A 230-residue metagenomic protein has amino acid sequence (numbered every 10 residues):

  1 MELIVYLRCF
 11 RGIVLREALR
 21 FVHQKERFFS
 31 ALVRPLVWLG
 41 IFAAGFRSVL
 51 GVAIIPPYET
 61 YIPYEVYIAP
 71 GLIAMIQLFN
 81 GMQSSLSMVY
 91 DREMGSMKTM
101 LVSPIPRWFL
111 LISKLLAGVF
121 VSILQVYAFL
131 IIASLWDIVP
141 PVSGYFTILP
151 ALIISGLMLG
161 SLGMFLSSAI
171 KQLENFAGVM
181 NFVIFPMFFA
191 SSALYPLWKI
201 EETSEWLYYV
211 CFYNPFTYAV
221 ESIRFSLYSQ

Functional and structural regions predicted by a protein language model:
M1-L15, W206-T217: Short, membrane-interfacial amphipathic segments enriched in basic
E2, Y6, E17-M94, W108 (+6 more regions): Transmembrane helix-boundary elements of multi-pass transport/secretion proteins, especially ABC-type permease modules
R20, Y58, S192-Q230: Membrane-interfacial helix-loop-helix junctions in multi-pass membrane proteins
F29-P35, K171-L194: Pore- or pathway-lining transmembrane helices of multi-pass membrane proteins that form conduits for solutes/ions
A43-S48, S103, S134, S168 (+3 more regions): Transmembrane helix-loop junction
G71-G81, V179-A190, L207-Y209, Y213: Hydrophobic transmembrane alpha-helices
T99-P106: Short helix-to-coil transition segments within interhelical loops that connect adjacent transmembrane helices
R107-N181, F185, Q230: Alpha-helical transmembrane segments and their short interhelical loops
